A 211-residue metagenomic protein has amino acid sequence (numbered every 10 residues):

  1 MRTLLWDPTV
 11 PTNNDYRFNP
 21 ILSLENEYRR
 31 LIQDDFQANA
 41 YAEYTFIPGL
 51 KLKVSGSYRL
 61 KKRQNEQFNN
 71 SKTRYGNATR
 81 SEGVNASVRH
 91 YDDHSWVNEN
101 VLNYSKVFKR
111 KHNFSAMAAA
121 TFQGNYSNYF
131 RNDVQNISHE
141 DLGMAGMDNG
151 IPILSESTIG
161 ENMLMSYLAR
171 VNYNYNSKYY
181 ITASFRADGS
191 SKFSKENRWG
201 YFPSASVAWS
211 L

Functional and structural regions predicted by a protein language model:
M1-D35, K53-S55, R59-S166, K192-S194 (+1 more regions): Surface-exposed loop/interface segments of Gram-negative outer-membrane beta-barrel transport/assembly proteins
A38-Y44, N100-Y104, A118, A169-Y173 (+1 more regions): Residues on the lipid-exposed face of transmembrane beta-strands in outer-membrane beta-barrel proteins
T45-I47, V107-K111, N176: Outer-membrane beta-barrel channels and translocator barrels
G49-L52, H112, K178-I181: Repeated loop/turn-to-beta-strand initiation elements of outer-membrane beta-barrel proteins
S55, R170-N172, S184: Exposed, low-structure sequence patches enriched in small/polar residues
Y180-D188: Glycine- and acidic-rich phosphate- and metal-coordinating loops
K195-G200: Short glycine/threonine-rich loop-to-helix capping motif typified by GTGT followed within a few residues by an Asp-Pro
